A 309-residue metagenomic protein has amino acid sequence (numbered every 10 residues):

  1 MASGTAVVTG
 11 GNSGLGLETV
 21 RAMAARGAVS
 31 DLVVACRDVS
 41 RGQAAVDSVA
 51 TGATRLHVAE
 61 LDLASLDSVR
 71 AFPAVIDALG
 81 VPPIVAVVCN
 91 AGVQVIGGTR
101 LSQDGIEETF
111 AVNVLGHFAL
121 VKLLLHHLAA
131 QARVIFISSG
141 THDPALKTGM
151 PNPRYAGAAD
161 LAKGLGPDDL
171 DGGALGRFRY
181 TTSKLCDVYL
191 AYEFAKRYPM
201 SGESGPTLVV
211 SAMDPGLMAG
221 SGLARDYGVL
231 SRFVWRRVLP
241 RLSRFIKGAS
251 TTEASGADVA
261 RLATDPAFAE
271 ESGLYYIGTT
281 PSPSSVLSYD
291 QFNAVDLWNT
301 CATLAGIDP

Functional and structural regions predicted by a protein language model:
M1-G222, I307-D308: Rossmann-fold NAD(P)H-dependent dehydrogenase/reductase core
A45, C186, L190, S255-V259 (+2 more regions): Alpha-helical packing segments of well-folded alpha/beta enzyme cores
G92, A156-A162, Y227-V229, Y275-P281: Juxtamembrane loop segments immediately following a transmembrane helix
R100-S102, D169-G172, R236-V238, Y276-T280: Surface-exposed beta-strand-to-loop junctions that form interaction patches on eukaryotic regulatory domains
D168-R177, L217-T251: Alpha-helical membrane-targeting segments
S183, R237-S282, Q291-F292: C-terminal helical subdomain
S201-P206, L223, Y227, P266-E271: Glycine/proline-rich active-site loop of Rossmann-fold NAD(P)-dependent oxidoreductases
V286-P309: C-terminal amphipathic/interface module of NAD(P)-dependent oxidoreductases and related NAD-binding regulators
